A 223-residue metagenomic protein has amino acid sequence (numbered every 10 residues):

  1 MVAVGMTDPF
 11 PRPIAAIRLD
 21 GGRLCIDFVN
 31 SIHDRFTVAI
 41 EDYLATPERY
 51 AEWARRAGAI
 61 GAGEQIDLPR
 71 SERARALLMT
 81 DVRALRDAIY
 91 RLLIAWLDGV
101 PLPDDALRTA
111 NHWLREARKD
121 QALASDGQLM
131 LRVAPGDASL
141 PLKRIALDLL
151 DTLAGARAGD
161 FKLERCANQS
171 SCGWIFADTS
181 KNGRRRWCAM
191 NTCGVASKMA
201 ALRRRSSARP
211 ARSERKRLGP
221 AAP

Functional and structural regions predicted by a protein language model:
M1-A167, G173, A211-P223: Short helix-coil boundary/hinge micro-motifs
R12, T80, D178-S180, S197: A general, composition-driven signal for non-globular sequence regions
A15, C172, G183-R184, K198: Glycine-rich, flexible loop/turn motifs
D20, T179, G194: Residue-level signal for short amphipathic helical patches enriched in basic/charged and nearby hydrophobic residues
R157-R165, F176-R185, A200, R204: Short conserved catalytic/interaction loops centered on acidic-Pro-aromatic/His motifs
S170-F176, T192, S197: Cys/His-rich microdomains that often coordinate metals
N182-G194: Cysteine-rich micro-motifs
T192-K216: Basic DNA-binding region of bZIP-type proteins
